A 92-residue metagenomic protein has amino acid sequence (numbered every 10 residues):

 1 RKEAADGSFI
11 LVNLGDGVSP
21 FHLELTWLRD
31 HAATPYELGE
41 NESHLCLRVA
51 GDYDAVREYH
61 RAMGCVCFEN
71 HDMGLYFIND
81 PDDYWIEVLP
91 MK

Functional and structural regions predicted by a protein language model:
R1-H22: Core segments of cupin and vicinal oxygen chelate
S8-I10, D30-P35: A short, acidic/glycine-rich surface segment
I10-N13, R57-K92: Vicinal oxygen chelate
G17-H22, D30-A32, G51-D54: Short, charged/polar surface micro-motifs in flexible loops or helix N-caps
H22-E24, W85: Short hydrophobic-acidic sequence motifs that mark active-site Asp/Glu residues
T26-H31, P90-K92: Acetyl-CoA-dependent GNAT
E40-L45: Eukaryotic phosphotyrosine signaling hubs
C46-A50: Short hydrophobic/aromatic beta-strand micro-patches that form the beta-sheet surface supporting nucleotide- or nucleic
